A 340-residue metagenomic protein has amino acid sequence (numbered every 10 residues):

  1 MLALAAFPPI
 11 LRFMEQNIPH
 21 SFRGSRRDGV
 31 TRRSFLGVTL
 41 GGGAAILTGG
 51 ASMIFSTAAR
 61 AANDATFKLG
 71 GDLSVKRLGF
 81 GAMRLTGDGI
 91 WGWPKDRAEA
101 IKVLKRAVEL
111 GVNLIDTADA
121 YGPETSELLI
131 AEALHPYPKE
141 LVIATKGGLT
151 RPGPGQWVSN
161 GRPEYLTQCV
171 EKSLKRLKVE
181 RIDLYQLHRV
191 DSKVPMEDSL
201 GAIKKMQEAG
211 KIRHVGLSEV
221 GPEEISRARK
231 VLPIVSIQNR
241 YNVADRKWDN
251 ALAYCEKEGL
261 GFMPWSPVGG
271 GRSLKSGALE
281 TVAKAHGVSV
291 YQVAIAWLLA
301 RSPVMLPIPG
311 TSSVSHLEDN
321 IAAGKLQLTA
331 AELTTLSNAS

Functional and structural regions predicted by a protein language model:
M1-V30: N-terminal secretory signal peptides
D28-G37, A45-N63: N-terminal twin-arginine translocation
A51-G79, G89: C-terminal segment of N-terminal export signals and the immediately downstream linker at the start of the mature
F80, I115, I182, V215: Glycine-centered flexible beta-alpha turn that most often forms the glycine-rich phosphate-binding loop
T86-R97, G153-E164: Active-site mouth loops of central-metabolism enzymes
P94-R106, R162-K175: Short, acidic/polar
T117-A133: Glycine-rich, proline-tolerant flexible connector loops at the mouths of alpha/beta enzymes
V190-S340: Beta/alpha (TIM)-barrel catalytic core signal, keyed to glycine-rich beta->alpha loops juxtaposed to Asp/Glu that bind
